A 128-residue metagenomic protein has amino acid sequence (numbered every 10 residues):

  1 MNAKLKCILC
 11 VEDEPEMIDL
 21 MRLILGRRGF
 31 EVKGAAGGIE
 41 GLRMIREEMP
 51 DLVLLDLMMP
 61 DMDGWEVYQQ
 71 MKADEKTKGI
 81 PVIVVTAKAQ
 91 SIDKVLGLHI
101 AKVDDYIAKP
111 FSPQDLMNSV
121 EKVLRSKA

Functional and structural regions predicted by a protein language model:
M1-L9, Q114-A128: Non-catalytic signal-transmission and effector/linker regions of two-component phosphorelay proteins
E12: Conserved acidic carboxylate
D19-R27: Charged docking surfaces used in two-component/phosphorelay signaling
G34-R43, G64: Helix N-cap/capping motif at the beta->alpha junctions
E48-L54: Active-site beta3 strand of CheY-like receiver
M59: Receiver (REC) domain active-site loop signature in two-component systems and cognate sites in sensor histidine kinases
E66, A89-Y106, N118-E121: Alpha4 helix (beta4-alpha4-beta5 surface) of REC/receiver domains from two-component response regulators
